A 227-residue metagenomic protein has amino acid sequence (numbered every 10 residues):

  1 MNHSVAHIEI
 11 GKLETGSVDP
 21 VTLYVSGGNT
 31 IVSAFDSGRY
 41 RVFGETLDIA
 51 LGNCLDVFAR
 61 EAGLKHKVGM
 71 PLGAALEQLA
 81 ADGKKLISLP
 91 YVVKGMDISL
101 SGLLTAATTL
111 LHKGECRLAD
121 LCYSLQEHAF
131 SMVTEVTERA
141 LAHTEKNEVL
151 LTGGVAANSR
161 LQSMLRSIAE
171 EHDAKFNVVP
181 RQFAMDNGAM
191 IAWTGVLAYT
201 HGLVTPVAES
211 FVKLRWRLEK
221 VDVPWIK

Functional and structural regions predicted by a protein language model:
M1-A6, L23-V25, L47-I49, L150-V155 (+1 more regions): Active-site nucleophile and cofactor-binding loops and adjacent substrate-binding regions of central metabolic enzymes
M1-V21, T194: Conserved phosphate-binding catalytic cores of ATP/NTP-utilizing and phosphoryl-transfer enzymes
S17-V18, L23-S26, I31-C116, R166 (+2 more regions): A short helix-loop
G95-D97, S101, A106-L150: Adenine-nucleotide phosphate-binding core of ATP-dependent small-molecule kinases
K146-L165: Glycine-rich phosphate-binding loops at beta-strand->alpha-helix junctions
R166-M190: Conserved phosphate-binding/catalytic loops in two-lobed NTP-binding clefts
V207-K227: A short, charged, Gly/Pro-tolerant segment at domain boundaries
